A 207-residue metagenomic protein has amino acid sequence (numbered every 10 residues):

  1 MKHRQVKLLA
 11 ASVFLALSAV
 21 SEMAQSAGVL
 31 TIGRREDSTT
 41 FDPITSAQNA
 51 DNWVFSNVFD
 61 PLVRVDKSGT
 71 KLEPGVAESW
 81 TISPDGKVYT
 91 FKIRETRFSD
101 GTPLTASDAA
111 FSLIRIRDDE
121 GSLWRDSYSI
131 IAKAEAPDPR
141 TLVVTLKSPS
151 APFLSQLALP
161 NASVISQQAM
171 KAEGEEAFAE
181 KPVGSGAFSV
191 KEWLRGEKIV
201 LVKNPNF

Functional and structural regions predicted by a protein language model:
K2-A10: Bacterial N-terminal signal peptides that target proteins for export
A10-A19: Bacterial N-terminal signal peptides
V20-S26: Sec/Tat signal peptide C-region and signal peptidase I cleavage site
Q25, D126-A169, E192-L194: Surface-exposed binding/hinge segments that line and control ligand-binding clefts or catalytic entry sites
A27-T39, E78, V88-F91, A109-L113 (+3 more regions): Short, well-ordered beta-strand elements
G33-P84, I114, V183: N-terminal lobe/hinge region of extracytoplasmic solute-binding protein
D66-K67, A158-F207: Gly/Pro-rich hinge or "lid" segments in bacterial periplasmic/extracellular proteins
E78-G121, P137, V143-T145: Aromatic- and charge-enriched surface segment that lines or borders ligand/interaction sites
